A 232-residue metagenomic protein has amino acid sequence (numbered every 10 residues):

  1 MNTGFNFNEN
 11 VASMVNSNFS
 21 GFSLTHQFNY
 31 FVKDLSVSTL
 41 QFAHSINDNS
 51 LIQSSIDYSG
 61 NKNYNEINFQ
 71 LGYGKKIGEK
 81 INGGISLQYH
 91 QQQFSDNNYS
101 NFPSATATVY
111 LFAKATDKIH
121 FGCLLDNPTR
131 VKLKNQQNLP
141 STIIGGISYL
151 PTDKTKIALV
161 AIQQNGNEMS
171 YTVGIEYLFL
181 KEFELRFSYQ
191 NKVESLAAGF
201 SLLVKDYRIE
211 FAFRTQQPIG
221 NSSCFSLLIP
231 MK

Functional and structural regions predicted by a protein language model:
M1-K232: Subset of outer-membrane beta-barrel
